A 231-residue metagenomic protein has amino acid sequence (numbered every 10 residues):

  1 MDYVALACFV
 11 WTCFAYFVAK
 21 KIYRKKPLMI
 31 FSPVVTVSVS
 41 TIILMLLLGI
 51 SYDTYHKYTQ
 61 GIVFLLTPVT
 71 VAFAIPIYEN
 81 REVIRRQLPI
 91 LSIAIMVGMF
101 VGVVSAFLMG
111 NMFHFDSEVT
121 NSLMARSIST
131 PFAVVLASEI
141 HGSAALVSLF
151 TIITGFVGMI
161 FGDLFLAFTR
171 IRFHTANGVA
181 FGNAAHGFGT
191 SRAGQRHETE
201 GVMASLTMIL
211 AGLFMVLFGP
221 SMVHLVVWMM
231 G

Functional and structural regions predicted by a protein language model:
M1-T12, H56-T70, D116-A125, A145-I153 (+1 more regions): Structural signature of hydrophobic alpha-helical transmembrane segments
D2-T12, Y16-Y78, V83-A94, G98: Helical membrane-embedded segments and adjacent short helical loop/helix-boundary regions of multi-pass membrane
C8-W11, V83-A106, S148-V157, M208-L213: Entry/N-cap segments of selected transmembrane alpha helices and their immediately preceding amphipathic helices
V35-L47, T67-A72, I93-A106, M124-V134 (+2 more regions): Small-residue-rich segments of transmembrane alpha-helices in multi-pass membrane proteins, especially helix faces
T41-I42, F107, N111, V135 (+3 more regions): Transmembrane alpha-helix boundary and packing residues in multipass membrane permease domains and related
I93-P131, T154-T169: Transmembrane alpha-helices that form the ion-translocation and gating core of multi-pass ion transport proteins
S117-L146, I152-I153, R172-T207: Alpha-helical membrane segments and immediately flanking helix-loop junctions that form or couple to the substrate/ion
F218-G231: Juxtamembrane boundary at the C-terminal end of a transmembrane helix
